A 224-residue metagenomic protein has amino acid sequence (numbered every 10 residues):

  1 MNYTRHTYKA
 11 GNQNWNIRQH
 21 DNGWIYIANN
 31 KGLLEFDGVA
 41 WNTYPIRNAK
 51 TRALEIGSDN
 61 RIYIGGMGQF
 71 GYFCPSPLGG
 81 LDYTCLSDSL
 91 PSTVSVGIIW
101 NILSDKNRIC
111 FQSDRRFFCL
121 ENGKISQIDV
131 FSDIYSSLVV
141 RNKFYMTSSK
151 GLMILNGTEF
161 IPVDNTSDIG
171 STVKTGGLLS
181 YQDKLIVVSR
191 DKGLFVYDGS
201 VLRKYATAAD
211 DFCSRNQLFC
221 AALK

Functional and structural regions predicted by a protein language model:
M1-K224: Carboxylate-rich, polar loop motifs that coordinate divalent cations or form catalytic acidic clusters
